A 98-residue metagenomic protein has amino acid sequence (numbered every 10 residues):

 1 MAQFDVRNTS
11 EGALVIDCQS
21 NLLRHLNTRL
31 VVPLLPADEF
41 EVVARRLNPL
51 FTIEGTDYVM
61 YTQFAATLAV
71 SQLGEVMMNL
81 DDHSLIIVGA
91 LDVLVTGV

Functional and structural regions predicted by a protein language model:
M1, D17, L73-M77: Residues at structural and domain junctions
Q3-G12, I16-P49: Compact nucleic-acid interaction/catalytic patches
E54-V98: C-terminal terminal-subdomain/extension
